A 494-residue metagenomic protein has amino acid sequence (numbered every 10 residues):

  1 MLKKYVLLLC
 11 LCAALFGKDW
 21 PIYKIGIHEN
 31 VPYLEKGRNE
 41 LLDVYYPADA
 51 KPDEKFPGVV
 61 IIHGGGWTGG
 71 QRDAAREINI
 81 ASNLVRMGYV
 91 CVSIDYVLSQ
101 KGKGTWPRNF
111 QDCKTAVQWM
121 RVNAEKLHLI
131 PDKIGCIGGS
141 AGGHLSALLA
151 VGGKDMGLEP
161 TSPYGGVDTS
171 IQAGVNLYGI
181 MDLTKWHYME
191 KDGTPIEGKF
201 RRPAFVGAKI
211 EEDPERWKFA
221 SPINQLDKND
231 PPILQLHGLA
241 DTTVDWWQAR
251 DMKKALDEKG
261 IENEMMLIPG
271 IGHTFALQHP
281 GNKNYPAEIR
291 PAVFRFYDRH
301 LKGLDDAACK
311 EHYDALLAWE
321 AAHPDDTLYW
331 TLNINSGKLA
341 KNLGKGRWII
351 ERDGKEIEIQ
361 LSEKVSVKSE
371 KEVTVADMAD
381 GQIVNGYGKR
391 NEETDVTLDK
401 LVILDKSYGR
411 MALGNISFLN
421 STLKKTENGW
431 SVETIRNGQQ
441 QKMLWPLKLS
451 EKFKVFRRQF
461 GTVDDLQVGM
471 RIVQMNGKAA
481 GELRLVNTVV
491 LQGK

Functional and structural regions predicted by a protein language model:
K18-E54: N-terminal cap/lid segment of alpha/beta-hydrolase-fold proteins
D19-G26, A150, K185-Q225, P231: Mobile cap/lid helix-loop segments that gate and shape the active-site cleft of serine hydrolases
A50-F56, I62-G104, H144, M156-G157 (+2 more regions): Short substrate-entry loop that stabilizes the transition state in hydrolases
Q71-I80, V92-P131, P280-E288: Catalytic nucleophile-loop/oxyanion-hole region of alpha/beta-hydrolase and closely related hydrolase-like folds
Q118-E190: Primarily recognizes the serine-hydrolase "nucleophile elbow" in alpha/beta-hydrolase and SGNH/GDSL folds
N229, Q235-H237, D241: Short beta-strand/loop motif that positions the catalytic acidic residue of the alpha/beta-hydrolase fold
T242-D251: Conserved alpha/beta-hydrolase "acid-adjacent" motif
L317-E358, K368-K448, K452, F456-K494: Short, flexible, surface-exposed loop segments at domain boundaries
